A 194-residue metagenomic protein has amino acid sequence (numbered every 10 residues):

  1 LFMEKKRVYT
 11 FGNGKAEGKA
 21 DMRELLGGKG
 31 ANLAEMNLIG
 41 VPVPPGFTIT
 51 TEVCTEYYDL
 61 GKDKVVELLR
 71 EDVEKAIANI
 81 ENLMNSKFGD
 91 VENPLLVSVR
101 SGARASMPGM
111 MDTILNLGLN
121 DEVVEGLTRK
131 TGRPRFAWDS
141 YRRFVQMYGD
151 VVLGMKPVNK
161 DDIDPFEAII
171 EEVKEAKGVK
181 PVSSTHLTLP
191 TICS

Functional and structural regions predicted by a protein language model:
F2-L187, S194: Nucleotide/phosphate-binding sheet-loop regions of phosphoryl- and nucleotidyl-transfer enzymes
